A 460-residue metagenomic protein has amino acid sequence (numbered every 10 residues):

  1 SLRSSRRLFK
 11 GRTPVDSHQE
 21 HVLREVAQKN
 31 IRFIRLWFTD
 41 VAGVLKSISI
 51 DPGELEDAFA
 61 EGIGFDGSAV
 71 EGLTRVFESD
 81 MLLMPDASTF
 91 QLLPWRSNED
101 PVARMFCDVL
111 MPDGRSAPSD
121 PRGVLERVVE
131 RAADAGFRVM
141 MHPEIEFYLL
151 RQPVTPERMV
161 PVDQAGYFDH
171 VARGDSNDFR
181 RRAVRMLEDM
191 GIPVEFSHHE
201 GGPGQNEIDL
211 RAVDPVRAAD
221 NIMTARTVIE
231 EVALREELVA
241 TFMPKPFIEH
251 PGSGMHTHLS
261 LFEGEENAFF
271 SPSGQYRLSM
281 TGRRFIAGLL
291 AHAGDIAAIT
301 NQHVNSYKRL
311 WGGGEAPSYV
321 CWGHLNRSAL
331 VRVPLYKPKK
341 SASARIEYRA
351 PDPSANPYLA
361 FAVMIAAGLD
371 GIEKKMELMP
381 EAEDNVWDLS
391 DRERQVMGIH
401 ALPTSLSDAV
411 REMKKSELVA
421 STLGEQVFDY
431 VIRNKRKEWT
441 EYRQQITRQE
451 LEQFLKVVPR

Functional and structural regions predicted by a protein language model:
S1-S5: Serine residues within intrinsically disordered or low-complexity segments
F9-R460: Glycine-rich, acidic/polar active-site loops that bind/position phosphate-bearing ligands
